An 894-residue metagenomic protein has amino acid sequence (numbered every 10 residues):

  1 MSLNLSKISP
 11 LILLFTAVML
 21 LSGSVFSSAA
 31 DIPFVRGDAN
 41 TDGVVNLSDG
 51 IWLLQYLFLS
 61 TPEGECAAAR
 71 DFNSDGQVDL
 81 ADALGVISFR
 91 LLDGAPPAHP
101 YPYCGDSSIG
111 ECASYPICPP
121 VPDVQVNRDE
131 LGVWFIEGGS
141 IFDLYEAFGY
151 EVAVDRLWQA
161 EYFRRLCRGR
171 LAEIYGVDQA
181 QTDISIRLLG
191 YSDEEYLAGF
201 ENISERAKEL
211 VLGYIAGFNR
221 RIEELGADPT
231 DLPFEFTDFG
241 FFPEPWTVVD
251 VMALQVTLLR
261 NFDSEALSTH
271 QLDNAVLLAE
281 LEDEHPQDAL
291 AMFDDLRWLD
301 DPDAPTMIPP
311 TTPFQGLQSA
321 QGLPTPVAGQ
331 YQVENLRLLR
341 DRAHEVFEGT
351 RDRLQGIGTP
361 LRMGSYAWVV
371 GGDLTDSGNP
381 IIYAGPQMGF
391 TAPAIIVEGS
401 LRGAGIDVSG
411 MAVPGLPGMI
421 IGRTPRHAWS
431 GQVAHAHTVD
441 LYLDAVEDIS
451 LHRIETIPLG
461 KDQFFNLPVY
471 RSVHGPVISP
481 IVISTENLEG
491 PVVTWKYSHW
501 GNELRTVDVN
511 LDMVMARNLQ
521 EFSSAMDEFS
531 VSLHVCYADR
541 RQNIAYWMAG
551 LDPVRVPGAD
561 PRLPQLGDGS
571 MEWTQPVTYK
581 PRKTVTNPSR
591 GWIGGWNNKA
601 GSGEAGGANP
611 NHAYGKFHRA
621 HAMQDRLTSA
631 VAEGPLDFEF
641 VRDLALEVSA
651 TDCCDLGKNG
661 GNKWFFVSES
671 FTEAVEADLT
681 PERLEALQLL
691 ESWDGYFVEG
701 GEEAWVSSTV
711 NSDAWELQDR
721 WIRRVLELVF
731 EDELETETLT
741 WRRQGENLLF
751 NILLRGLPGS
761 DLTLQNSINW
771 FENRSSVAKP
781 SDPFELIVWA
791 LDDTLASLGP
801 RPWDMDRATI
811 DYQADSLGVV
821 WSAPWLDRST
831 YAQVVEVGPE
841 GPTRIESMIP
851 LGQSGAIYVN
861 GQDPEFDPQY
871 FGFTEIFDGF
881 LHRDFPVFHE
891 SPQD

Functional and structural regions predicted by a protein language model:
S2-L13: Bacterial N-terminal signal peptides that target proteins for export
L14-V121: Cellulosome-associated attachment modules in secreted, modular CAZymes
N40, F72-S74, A147, D193-E209 (+6 more regions): Second-shell loop/turn segments in exported
P120-I381, P386, L728: Substrate-recognition/specificity elements adjacent to catalytic centers across diverse enzyme folds
G403-P414, G422-H427, G431-D568: Glycine- and hydrophobic-rich flexible loops that cap the catalytic core of alpha/beta enzyme folds
V439, V531-A630, L726: Hydrophobic alpha-helical segments
N609-L679, F771-D894: Terminal end segments
V706-A796: Charged, long alpha-helical assembly modules
